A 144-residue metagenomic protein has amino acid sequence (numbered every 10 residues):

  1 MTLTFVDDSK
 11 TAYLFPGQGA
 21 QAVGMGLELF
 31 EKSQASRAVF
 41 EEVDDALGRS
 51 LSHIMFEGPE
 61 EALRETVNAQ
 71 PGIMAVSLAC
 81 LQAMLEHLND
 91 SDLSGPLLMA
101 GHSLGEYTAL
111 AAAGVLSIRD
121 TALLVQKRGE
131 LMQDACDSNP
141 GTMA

Functional and structural regions predicted by a protein language model:
L3-A100: Helix-rich "cap/lid" substructures immediately adjacent to catalytic or cofactor-binding pockets
Q18-Q21, L47, A113-A144: Alpha/beta catalytic cores of group-transfer enzymes, especially the acyltransferase/condensing modules of polyketide
L27, E65, A109, G141-M143: Conserved short-loop catalytic and cofactor-binding motifs
A38, G72, S103-L104, L116 (+1 more regions): An amphipathic alpha-helix/helix-turn recognition signal
E60-E61, L98-L104, G129, P140-A144: Short, glycine/charge-rich beta-strand/loop segments that flank catalytic centers and engage negatively charged groups
S77, L97-G105, A109, S117: Gly/Ala-rich beta-loop-alpha elbow adjacent to hydrolase catalytic centers
A83, H87, L110-L116: Alpha-helix C-terminal capping segments
